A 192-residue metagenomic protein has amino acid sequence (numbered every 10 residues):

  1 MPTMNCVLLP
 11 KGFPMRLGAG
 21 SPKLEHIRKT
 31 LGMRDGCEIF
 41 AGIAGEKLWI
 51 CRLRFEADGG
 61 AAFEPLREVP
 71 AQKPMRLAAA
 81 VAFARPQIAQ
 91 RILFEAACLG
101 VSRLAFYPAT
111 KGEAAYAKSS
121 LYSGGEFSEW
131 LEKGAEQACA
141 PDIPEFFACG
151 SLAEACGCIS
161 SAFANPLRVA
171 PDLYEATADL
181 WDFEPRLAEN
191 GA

Functional and structural regions predicted by a protein language model:
M1-V69: N-terminal positively charged helical leader segments and presequences
F13-M15, G150-G157, A176-A178: A short acidic, often aromatic-flanked loop/helix-cap motif at beta-alpha or helix-coil junctions that lines enzyme
R28, V69, L93-F94, P185: A generic local secondary-structure boundary/capping motif
I43, P108, D172-E175: Short secondary-structure boundary segments
K47, G112, A176: Surface-exposed, flexible loop/turn segments at secondary-structure boundaries
L48, D58, Q72-R76, L99 (+1 more regions): Short connector loops at helix/strand junctions that flank enzyme active sites, especially segments positioning acidic
A71-A170: RNA substrate-binding interface of SAM-dependent RNA methyltransferases
A162-F163, R168-A192: Active-site/ligand-binding-proximal alpha/beta "capping" segment
